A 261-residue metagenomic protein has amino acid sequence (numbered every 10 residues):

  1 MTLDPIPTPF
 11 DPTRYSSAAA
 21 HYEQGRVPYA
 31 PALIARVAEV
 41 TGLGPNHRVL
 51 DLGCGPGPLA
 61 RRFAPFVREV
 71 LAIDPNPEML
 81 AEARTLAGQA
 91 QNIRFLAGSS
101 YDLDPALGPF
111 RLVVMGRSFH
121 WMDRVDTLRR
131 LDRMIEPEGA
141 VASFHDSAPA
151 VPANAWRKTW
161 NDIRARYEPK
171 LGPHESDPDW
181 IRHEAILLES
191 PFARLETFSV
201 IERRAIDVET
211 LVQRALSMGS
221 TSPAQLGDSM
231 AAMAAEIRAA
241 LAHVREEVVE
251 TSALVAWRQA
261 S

Functional and structural regions predicted by a protein language model:
M1-G44: Conserved class I S-adenosyl-L-methionine
S17, H21-Y22, P28-Y29, R36 (+10 more regions): Tryptophan-centric aromatic hotspots in well-structured domains and transmembrane helices
R48, P56-D102: Class I SAM-dependent methyltransferase SAM/SAH-binding core
L52: Conserved beta-strand/loop positions that form the S-adenosyl-L-methionine
D104-L112: A short acidic, Gly/Pro-enriched loop at the edge of an enzyme's catalytic core that lines a small-molecule cofactor
R111-V125: A short SAM/SAH-binding and catalytic strip from SAM-dependent methyltransferases
V125, I181-S261: Conserved Class I S-adenosyl-L-methionine
D126, D132-E202: Conserved catalytic/acceptor-binding region of the Class I
